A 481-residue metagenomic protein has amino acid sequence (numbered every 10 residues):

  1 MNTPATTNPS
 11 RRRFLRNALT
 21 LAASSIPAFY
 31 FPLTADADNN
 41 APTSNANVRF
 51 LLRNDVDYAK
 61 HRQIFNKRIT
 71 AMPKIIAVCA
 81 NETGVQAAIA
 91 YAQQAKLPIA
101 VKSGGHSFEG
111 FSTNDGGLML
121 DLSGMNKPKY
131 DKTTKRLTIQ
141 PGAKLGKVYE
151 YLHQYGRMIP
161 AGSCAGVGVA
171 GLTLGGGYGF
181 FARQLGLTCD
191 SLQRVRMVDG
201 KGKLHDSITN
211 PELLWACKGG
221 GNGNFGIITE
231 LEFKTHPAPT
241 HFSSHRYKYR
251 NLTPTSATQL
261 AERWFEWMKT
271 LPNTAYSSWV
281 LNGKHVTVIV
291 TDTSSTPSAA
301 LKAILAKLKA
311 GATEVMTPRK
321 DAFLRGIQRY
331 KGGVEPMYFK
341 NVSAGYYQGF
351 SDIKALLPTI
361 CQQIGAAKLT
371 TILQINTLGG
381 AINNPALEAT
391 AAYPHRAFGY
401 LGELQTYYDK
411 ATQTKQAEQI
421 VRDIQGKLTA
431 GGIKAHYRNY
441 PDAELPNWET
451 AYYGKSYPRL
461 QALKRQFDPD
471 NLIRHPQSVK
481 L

Functional and structural regions predicted by a protein language model:
N2-L481: Soluble FAD-dependent oxygen oxidases
